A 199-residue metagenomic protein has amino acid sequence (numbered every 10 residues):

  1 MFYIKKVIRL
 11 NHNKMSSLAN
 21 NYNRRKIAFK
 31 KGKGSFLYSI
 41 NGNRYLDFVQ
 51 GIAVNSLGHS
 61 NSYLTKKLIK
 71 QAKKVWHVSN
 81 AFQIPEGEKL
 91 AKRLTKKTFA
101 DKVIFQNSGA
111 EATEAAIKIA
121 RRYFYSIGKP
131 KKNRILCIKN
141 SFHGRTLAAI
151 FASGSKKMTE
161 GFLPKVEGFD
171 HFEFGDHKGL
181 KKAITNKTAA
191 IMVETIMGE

Functional and structural regions predicted by a protein language model:
F2-K33, Q50, A81: Active-site-adjacent loop/helix segments that line or gate small-molecule/cofactor pockets in enzymes
R24-R25, G51-I52, H77-V78, R145 (+1 more regions): Short, contiguous strand/loop micro-motifs
F29, S60, E86, F172-G175: Short secondary-structure boundary/capping elements
S39-I40: Short, acidic, Ser/Thr-enriched surface-loop or helix-capping motifs
R44-P130: Glycine-rich loop-to-alpha-helix module at the N-terminal edge of alpha/beta enzyme cores
K92-M192: PLP-dependent aspartate aminotransferase-fold enzymes
E194-E199: Conserved PLP phosphate-binding loop immediately N-terminal to the Schiff-base lysine helix in PLP-dependent enzymes
